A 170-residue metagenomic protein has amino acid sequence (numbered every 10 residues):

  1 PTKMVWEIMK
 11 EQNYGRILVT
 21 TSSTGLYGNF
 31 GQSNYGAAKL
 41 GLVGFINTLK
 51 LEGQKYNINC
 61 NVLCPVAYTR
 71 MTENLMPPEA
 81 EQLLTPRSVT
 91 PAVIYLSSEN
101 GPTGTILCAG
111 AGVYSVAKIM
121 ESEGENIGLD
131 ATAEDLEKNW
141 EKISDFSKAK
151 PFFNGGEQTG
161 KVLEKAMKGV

Functional and structural regions predicted by a protein language model:
T2-K3, N47: A short, exposed helix-loop element centered on a Lys and neighboring polar residues
K3, L26-G28, A92: Residue-level detector of functional hotspots within protein domains
K10, R16-K55, C64-Q82, A111-Y114 (+1 more regions): Catalytic loop of short-chain dehydrogenase/reductase
N59: Aromatic-lined glycan-binding groove of carbohydrate-active enzymes
V62, A80-G169: C-terminal helical subdomain
